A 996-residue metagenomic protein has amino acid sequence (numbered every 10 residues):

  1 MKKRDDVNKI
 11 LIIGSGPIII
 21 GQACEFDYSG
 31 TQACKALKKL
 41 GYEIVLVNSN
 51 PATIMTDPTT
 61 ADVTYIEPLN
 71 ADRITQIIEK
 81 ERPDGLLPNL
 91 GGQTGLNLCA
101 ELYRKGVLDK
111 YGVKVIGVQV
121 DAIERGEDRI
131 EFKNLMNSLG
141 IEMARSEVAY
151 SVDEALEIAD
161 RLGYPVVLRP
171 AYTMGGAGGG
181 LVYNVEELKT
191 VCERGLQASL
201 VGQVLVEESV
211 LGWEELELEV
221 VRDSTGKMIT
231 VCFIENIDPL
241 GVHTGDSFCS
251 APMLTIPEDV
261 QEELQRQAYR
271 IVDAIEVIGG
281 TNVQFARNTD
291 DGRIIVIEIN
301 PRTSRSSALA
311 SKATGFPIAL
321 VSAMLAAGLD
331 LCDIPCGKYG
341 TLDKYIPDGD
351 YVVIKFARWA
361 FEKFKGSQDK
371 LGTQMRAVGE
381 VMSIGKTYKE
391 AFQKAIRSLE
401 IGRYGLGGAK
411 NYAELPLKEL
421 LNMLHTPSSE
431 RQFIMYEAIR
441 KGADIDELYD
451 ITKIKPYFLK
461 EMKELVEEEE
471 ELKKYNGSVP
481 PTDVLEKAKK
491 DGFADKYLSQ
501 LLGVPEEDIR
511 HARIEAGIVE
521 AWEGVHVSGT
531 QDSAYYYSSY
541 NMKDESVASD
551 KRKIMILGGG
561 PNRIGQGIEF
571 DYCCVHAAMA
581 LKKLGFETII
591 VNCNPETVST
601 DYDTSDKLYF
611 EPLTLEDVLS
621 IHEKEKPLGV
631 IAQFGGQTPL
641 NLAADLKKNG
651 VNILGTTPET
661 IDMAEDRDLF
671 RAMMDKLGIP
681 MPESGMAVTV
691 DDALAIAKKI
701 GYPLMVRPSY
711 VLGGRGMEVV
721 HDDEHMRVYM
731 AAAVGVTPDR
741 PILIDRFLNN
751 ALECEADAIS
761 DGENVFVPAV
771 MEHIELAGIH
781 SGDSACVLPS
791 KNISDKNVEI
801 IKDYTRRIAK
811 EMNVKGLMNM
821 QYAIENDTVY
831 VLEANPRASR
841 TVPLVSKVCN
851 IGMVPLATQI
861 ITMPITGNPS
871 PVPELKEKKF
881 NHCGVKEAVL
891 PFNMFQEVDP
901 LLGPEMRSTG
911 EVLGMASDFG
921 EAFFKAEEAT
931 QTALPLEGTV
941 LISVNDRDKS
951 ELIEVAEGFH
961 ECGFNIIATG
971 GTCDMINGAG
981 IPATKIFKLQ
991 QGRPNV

Functional and structural regions predicted by a protein language model:
M1-I141, Y150-E157, K394, E447 (+4 more regions): ATP-binding N-terminal substructure of ATP-dependent carboxylate-amine bond-forming enzymes
K2, D27, Q32, K39 (+22 more regions): ATP-dependent carboxylate activation and anion-phosphoryl transfer catalytic cores that bind Mg-ATP to form
P17-I20, D121-I123, E142, Y172-G175 (+5 more regions): A short, flexible beta-alpha/helix-coil linker loop
E157-V167, A695-M705: Acidic/histidine-enriched active-site and ligand-binding environments that engage anionic O-linkages
T452-L459, Q500-H511: Short, basic interhelical loop/turn and adjoining N-cap of the next helix at nucleic-acid- or acidic-partner-contacting
